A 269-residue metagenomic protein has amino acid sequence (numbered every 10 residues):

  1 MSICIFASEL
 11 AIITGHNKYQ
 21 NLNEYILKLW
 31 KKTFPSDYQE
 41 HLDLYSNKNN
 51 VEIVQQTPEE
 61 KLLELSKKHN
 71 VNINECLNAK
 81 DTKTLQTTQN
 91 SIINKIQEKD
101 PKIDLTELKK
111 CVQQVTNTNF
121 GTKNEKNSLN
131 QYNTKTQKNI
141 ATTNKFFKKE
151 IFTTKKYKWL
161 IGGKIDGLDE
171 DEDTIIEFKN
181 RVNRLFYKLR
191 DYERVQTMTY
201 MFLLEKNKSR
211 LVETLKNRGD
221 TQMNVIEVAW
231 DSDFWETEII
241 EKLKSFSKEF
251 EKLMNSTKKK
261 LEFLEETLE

Functional and structural regions predicted by a protein language model:
M1-Q131, K135, L264-E269: Charged, glycine-rich intrinsically disordered N-terminal tails and low-complexity linkers that flank
T118, K135-K259, F263: Nucleic-acid nuclease catalytic cores
